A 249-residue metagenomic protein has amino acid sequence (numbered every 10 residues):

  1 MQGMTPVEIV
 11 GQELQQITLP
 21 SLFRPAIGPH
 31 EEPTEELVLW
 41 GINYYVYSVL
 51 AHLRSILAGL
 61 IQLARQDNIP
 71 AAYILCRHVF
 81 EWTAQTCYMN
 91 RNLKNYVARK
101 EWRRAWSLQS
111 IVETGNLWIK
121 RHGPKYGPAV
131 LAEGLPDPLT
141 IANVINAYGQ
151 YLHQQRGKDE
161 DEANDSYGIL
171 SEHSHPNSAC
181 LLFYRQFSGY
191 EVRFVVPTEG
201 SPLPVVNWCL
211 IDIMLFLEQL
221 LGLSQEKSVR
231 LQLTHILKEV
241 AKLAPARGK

Functional and structural regions predicted by a protein language model:
M1-K249: A cross-kingdom marker of C-terminal helix-rich interaction/assembly modules
